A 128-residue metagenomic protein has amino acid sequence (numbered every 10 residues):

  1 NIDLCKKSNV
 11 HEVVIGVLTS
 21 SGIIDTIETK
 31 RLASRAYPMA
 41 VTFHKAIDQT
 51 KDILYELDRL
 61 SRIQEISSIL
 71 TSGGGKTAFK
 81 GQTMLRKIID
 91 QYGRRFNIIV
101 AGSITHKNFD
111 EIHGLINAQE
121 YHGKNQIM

Functional and structural regions predicted by a protein language model:
N1-C5, T29, D48-Q64, L85-I98 (+1 more regions): Catalytic cores of alpha/beta
N1-K51: Hydrophobic, well-structured mid-protein blocks that either form specific transmembrane helices
I2-G22, Q64-G81, I104-T105, I116-M128: Glycine-rich phosphate-binding active-site loops on the catalytic face of alpha/beta enzymes
T42-F43, L70-T71, N97-V100: Short catalytic-loop micro-motif centered on adjacent basic/acidic residues
